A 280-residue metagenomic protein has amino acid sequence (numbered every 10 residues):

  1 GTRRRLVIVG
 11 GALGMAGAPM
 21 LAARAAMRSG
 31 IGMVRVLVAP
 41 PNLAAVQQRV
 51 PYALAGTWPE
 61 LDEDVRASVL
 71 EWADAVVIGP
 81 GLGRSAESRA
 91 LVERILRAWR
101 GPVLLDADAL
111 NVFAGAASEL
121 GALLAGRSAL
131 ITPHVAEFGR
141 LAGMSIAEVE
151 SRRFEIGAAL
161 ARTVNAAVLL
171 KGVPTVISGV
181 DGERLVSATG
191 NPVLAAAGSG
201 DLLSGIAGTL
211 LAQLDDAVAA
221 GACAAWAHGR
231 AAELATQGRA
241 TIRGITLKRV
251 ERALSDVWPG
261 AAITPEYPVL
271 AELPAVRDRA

Functional and structural regions predicted by a protein language model:
G1-A107, N111-L130, V135-A280: Small-residue (G/A/S/T)-rich helix-start motifs and N-terminal tracts that mark the onset
